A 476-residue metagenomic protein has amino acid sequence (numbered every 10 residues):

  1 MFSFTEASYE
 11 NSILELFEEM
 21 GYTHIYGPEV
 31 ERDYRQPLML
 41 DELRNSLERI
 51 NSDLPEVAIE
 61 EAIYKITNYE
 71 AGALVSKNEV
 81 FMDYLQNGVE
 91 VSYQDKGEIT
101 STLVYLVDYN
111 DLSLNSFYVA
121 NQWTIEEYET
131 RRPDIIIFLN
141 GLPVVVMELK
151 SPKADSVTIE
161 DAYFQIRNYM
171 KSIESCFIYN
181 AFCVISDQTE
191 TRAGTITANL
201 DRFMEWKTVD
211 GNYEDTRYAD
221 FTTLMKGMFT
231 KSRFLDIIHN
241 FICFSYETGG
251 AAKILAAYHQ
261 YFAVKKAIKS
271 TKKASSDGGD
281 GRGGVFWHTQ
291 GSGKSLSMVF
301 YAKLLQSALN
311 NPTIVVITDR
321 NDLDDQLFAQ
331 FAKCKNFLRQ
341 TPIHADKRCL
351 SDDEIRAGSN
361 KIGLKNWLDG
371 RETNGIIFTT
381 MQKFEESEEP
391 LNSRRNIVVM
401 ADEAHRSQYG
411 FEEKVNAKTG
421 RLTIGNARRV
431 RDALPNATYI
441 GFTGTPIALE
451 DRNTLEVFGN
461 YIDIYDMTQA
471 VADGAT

Functional and structural regions predicted by a protein language model:
M1-S8, S12-T313, D322-T341, D352 (+3 more regions): ATP-dependent helicase/translocase motor core
Y109-L112, W367-R371, V457, V471: Short, conserved catalytic or adaptor-binding loops enriched in Gly and charged residues
E129-R131, A162, M298, N360 (+2 more regions): Amphipathic coiled-coil/heptad-repeat helices and related helical stalk/stem segments that mediate oligomerization
I159, M204, E385-E388, N392-T476: Signature of the SF2 helicase/ATPase Hel1-core->accessory helical subdomain module
Y169-K171, A302-K303, K361-K365, F384-S387 (+1 more regions): A generic local structural motif
R348-I377, P390-R394: Conserved motor-coupling elements within RecA-like helicase/translocase cores
I377-F384: Short glycine-rich substrate-engagement loop in P-loop NTPases that contacts/grips substrate
